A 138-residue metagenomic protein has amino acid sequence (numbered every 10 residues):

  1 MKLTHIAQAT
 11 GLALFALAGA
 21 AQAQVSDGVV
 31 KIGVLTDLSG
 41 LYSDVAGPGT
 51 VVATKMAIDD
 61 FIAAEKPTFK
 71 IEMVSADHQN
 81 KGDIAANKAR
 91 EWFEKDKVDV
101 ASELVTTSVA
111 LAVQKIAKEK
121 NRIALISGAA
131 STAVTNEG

Functional and structural regions predicted by a protein language model:
M1-A23: Gram-negative bacterial Sec-dependent N-terminal signal peptides
Q22-V34, A64-K70: Immediate post-signal peptide segment of exported/extracytoplasmic ligand-binding proteins
S26-D27, G33-K55, A76-D83, V105-T106: Extracytoplasmic "Venus flytrap"
D44-G47, A86, Q114, N136-E137: Short, solvent-exposed loop/turn and secondary-structure capping segments
F61-T68, E119-R122: Short helix-capping segments at alpha-helix termini
K66-Q79, G138: Short beta-strand elements in bilobed, periplasmic/extracellular small-molecule ligand-binding domains
S75, G82-D99: Short, well-structured alpha-helical segments in soluble
K97-G138: Extracytoplasmic ligand/sensor domains, especially the bilobed periplasmic-binding protein
